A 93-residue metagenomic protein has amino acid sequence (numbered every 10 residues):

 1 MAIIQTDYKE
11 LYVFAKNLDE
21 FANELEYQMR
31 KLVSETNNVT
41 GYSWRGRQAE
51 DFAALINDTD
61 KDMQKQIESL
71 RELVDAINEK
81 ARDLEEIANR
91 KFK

Functional and structural regions predicted by a protein language model:
M1-K93: N-terminal secretion-targeting helices of virulence/extracellular proteins, encompassing both classical Sec signal
